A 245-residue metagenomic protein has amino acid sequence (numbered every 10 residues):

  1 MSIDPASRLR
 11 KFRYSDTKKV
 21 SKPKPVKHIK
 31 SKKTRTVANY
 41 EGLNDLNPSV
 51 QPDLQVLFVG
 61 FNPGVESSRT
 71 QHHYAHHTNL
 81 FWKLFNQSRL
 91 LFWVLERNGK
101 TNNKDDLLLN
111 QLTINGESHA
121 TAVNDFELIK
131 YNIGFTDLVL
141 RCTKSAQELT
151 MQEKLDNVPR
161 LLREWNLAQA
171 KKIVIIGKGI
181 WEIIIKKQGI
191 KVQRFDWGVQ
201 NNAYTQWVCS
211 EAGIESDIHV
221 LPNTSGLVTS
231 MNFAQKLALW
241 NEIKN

Functional and structural regions predicted by a protein language model:
M1-P48, P52-Q55, A75-H77, L84-Q87 (+3 more regions): C-terminal capping/extension of enzyme domains
L54, G64-R69: Short N-terminal binding/cap micro-motifs at the start of the first secondary-structure element
Q55-V56, K172: Structural motif
F58-V65, Q87: Short, conserved active-site loops that position catalytic residues or coordinate cofactors/metal ions across diverse
N62-E66, N79, L140-T143, K178-E182 (+1 more regions): Short, solvent-exposed loop/turn segments at secondary-structure junctions
S67-E153: Short, surface-exposed acidic-centric catalytic microdomains
L161-W181: Proline-aspartate-enriched helix->loop->beta-strand connector
